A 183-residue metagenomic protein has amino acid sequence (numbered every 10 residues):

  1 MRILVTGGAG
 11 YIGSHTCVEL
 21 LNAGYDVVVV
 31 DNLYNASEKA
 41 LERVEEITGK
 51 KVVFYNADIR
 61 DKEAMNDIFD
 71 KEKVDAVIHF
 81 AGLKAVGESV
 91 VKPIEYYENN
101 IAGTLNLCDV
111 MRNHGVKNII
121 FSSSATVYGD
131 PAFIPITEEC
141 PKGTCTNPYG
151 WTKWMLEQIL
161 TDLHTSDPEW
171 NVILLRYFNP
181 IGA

Functional and structural regions predicted by a protein language model:
M1-A183: N-terminal Rossmann-like NAD(P)+-binding domain of SDR-like oxidoreductases, especially those catalyzing
